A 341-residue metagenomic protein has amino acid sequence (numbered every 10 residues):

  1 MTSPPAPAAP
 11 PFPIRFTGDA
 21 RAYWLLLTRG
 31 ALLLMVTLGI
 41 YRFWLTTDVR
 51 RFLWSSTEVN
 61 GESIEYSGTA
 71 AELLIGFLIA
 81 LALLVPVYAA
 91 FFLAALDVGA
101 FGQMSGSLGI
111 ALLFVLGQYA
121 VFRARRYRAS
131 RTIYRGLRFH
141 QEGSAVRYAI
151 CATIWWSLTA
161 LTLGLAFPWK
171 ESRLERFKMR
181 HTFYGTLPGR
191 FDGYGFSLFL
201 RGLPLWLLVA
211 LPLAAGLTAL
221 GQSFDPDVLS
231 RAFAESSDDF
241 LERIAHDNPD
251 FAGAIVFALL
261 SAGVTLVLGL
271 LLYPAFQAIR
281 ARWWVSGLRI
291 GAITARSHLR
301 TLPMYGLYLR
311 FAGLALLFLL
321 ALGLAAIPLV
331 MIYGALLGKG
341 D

Functional and structural regions predicted by a protein language model:
M1-T17, R231-H246: Low-complexity, intrinsically disordered extramembrane tails and loops of integral membrane proteins
T2-Y23, L27-R190, L198-L205, P212-F224: Transmembrane-helix bundle segments that line or gate the permeation/cavity pathway in multi-pass membrane proteins
N60, G291-A292, R296-T301, A335-D341: Signature of soluble extracytoplasmic/periplasmic domains of secreted precursors and cell-surface proteins
V87-L113, L213-G269, L322-D341: Membrane-helix interface segments in multi-pass membrane proteins
E171, G193-P212, G216-A219, S223 (+5 more regions): Extended non-catalytic domains of envelope/secretory-pathway proteins
F183-G193, E235-A252, R289-I290, R296-L299: P-loop potassium selectivity filter motif centered on the GYG triad
